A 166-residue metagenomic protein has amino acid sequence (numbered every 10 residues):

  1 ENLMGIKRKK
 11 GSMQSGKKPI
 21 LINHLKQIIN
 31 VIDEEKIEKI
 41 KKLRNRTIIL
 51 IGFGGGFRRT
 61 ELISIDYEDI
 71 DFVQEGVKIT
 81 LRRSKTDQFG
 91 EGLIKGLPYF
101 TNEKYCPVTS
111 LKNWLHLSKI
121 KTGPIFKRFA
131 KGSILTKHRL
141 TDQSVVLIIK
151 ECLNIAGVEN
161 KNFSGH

Functional and structural regions predicted by a protein language model:
E1-H166: Extended, non-catalytic subsegments within catalytic or DNA/protein-binding/adaptor domains
